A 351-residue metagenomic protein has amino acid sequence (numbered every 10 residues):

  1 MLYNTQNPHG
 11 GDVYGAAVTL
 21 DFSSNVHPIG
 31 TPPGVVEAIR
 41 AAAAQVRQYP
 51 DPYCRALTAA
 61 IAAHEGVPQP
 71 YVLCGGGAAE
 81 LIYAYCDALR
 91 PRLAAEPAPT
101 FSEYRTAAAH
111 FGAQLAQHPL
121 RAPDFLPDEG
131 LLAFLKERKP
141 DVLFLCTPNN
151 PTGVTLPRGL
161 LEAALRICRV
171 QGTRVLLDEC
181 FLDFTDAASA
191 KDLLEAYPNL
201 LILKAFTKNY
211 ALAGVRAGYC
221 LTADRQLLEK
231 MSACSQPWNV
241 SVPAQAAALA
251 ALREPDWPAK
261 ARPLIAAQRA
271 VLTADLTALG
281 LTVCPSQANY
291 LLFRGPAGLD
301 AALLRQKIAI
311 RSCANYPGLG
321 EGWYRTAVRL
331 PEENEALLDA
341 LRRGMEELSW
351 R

Functional and structural regions predicted by a protein language model:
M1-Q48, A60, R138-K139, T173: N-terminal "arm"/small-domain region of PLP-dependent enzymes with the aminotransferase-like
G30-V35, Y53, N199-T277, L281-C284: PLP-dependent aminotransferase class I/II
C54-A94: Phosphate-binding glycine-rich loop
D87-L145: PLP-dependent aminotransferase-like
F111, R138, V170-Q171, Y197 (+1 more regions): Helix C-cap/helix->beta junction micro-motif
A122-D183: Active-site phosphate-binding strand-loop segment of PLP-dependent enzymes
G159, Q306, N315-R351: PLP-dependent enzyme catalytic core of the Aspartate aminotransferase-like
A266, L276-K307: Conserved PLP-binding catalytic core of the aspartate aminotransferase-like
